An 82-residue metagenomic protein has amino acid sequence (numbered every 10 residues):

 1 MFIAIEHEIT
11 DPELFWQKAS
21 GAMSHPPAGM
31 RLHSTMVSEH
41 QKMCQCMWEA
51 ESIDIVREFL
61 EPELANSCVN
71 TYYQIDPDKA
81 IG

Functional and structural regions predicted by a protein language model:
M1-H33, V37-E61, A65-G82: Short S/T/G/P-rich N-terminal loop/turn motif that feeds into the first structured element of a domain
